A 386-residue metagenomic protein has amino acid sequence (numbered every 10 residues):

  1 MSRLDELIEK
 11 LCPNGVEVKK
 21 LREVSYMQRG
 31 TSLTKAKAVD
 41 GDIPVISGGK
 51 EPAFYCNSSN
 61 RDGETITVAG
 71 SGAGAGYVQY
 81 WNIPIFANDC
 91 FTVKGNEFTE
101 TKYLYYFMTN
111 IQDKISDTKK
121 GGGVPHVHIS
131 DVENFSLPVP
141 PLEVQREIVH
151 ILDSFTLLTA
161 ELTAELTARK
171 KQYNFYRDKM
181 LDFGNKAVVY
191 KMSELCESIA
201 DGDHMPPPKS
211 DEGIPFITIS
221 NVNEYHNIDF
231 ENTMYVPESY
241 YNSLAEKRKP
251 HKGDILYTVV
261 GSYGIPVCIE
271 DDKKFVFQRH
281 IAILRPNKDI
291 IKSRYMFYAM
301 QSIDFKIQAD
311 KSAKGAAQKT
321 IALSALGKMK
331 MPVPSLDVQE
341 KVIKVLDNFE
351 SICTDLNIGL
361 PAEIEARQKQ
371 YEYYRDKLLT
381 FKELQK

Functional and structural regions predicted by a protein language model:
I8-T31, D40-S47, D182-D201, E363 (+1 more regions): Non-catalytic DNA-recognition/assembly elements of restriction-modification systems
K10, S32-L33, G121, D203-H204 (+3 more regions): Short, solvent-exposed loop/turn positions at domain surfaces that link secondary-structure elements or cap domain
G15-K19, E100, E133-K170, N174 (+2 more regions): Amphipathic alpha-helical segments
V24-G63, Q79-W81, F86-D89, L195-P206 (+1 more regions): Sequence-specific dsDNA recognition surfaces
S47-I111, G121, H128, T218 (+3 more regions): A short beta-sheet element
Y80, T109-K114, K119, P141 (+6 more regions): Long compositionally biased, domain-poor regions of proteins
P84-F91, G123-P140, F275-A282, K314-S335: A short glycine-rich beta-alpha junction/loop motif
